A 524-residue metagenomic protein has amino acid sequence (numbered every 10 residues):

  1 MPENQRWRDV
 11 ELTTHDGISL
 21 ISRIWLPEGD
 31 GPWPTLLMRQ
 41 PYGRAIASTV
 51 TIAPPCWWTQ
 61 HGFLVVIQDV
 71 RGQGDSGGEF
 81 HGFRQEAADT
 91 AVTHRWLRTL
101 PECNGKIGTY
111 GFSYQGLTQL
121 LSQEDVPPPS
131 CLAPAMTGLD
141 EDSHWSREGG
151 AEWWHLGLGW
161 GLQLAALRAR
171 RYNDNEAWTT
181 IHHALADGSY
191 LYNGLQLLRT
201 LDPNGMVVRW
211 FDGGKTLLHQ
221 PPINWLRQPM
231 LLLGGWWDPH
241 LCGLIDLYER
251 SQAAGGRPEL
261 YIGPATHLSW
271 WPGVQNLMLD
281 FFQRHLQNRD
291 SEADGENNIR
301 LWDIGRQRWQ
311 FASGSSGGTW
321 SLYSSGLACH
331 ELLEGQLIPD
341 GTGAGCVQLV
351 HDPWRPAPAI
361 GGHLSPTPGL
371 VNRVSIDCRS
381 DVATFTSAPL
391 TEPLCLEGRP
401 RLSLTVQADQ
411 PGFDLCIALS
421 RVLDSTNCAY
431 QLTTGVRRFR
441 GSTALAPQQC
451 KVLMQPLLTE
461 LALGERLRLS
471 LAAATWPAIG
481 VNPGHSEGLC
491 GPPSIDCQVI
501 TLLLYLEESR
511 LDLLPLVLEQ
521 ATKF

Functional and structural regions predicted by a protein language model:
R6-E11, I21, R289-F524: Glycine/threonine-rich phosphate-binding loop and adjacent beta-strand/alpha-helix elements that clamp
D16-L26: A short loop-to-beta-strand scaffold at the N-terminal edge of the catalytic core in hydrolase folds
D30-W33, M38-H61, V66-Q68, Q73-D75 (+1 more regions): Short substrate-entry loop that stabilizes the transition state in hydrolases
I52, Q60, E124-D125, P129-W225: Accessory cap/linker subdomain of secreted extracellular hydrolases
G82-L100: Alpha/beta-hydrolase active-site loop
E102-Y114: Alpha/beta-hydrolase fold nucleophile elbow
L226, L232-G234: Short beta-strand/loop motif that positions the catalytic acidic residue of the alpha/beta-hydrolase fold
Q252-L268: Catalytic histidine neighborhood in serine/cysteine hydrolases with alpha/beta-hydrolase-type architecture
